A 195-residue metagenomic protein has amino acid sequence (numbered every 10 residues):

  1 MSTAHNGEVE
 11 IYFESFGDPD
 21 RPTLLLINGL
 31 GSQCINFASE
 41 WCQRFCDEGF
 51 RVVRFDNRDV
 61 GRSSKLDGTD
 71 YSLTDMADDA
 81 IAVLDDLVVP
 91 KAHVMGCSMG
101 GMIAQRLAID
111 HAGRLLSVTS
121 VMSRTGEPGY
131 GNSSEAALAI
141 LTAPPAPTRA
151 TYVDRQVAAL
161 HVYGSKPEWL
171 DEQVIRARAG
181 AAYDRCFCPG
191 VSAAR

Functional and structural regions predicted by a protein language model:
G7-K65, T69: Conserved HGGG/HGGXW glycine-rich cap/lid loop of the alpha/beta-hydrolase fold
T23, R51, P90-H93, R114-S117: Structural signature of beta-strand start/N-cap positions in the alpha/beta core of ABC transporter nucleotide-binding
F45, L107-H111: Aromatic pocket-lining residues of Rossmann-like dinucleotide-binding sites
T74-A92: Conserved acidic catalytic loop of the alpha/beta-hydrolase fold
V94-G96, V121: Short beta-strand immediately N-terminal to the catalytic nucleophile in serine-hydrolase-like folds
G96, G100, A104: Gly/Ala-rich beta-loop-alpha elbow adjacent to hydrolase catalytic centers
I109, L116-P147: Flexible "cap/lid" loop of the alpha/beta hydrolase fold
E135-R195: Alpha/beta-hydrolase
